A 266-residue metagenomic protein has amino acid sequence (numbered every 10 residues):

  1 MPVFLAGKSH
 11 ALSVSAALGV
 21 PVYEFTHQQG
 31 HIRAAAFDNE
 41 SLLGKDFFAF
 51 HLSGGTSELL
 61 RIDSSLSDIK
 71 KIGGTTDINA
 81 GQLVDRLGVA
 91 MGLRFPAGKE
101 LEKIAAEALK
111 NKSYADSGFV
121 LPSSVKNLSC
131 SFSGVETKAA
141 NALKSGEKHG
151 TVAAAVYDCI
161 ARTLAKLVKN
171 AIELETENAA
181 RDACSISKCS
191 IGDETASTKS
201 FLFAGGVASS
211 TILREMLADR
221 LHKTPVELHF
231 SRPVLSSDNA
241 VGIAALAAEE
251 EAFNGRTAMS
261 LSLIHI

Functional and structural regions predicted by a protein language model:
M1-L12, A16: Short beta-strand-loop/turn "lid" adjacent to the catalytic site in phosphate-handling enzymes
V3, F47-H51, L202: Short glycine-aspartate micro-motif
V20, F25-F48, L246: Conserved phosphate-binding catalytic cores of ATP/NTP-utilizing and phosphoryl-transfer enzymes
Y23-F25, F201, A218-I243: Conserved phosphate-binding/catalytic loops in two-lobed NTP-binding clefts
L43-K45, F50-S53, S57-E147, E249 (+1 more regions): A short helix-loop
G55, G205-V207, P233: Active-site metal-binding loops of divalent metal-dependent hydrolases
K103-N178, D182, S187-G192, S197-F201 (+2 more regions): A contiguous, well-structured pocket-lining segment that forms one wall/lid of small-molecule binding clefts in soluble
I264-I266: Conserved small/polar residues in nucleotide/adenosyl-binding loops
